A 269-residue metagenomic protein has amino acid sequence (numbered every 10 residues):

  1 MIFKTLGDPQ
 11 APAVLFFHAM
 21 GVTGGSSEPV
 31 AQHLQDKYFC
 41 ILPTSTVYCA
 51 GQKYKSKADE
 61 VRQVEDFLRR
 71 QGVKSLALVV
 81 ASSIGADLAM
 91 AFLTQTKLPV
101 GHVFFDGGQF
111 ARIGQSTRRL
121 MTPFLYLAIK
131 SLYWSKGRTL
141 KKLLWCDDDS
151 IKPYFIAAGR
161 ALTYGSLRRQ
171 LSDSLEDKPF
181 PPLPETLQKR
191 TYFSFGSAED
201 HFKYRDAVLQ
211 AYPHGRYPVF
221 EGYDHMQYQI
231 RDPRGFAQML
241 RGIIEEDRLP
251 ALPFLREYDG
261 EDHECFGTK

Functional and structural regions predicted by a protein language model:
M1-L15, D36-F39, A157-A161, R231 (+1 more regions): Alpha/beta-hydrolase fold catalytic core
K4-A50: Conserved HGGG/HGGXW glycine-rich cap/lid loop of the alpha/beta-hydrolase fold
I41-L78: Active-site loop/oxyanion-hole signature of alpha/beta-hydrolase fold enzymes
V80-A89: Gly/Ala-rich beta-loop-alpha elbow adjacent to hydrolase catalytic centers
T94-Q95, V100-K130: Flexible "cap/lid" loop of the alpha/beta hydrolase fold
Q115-S116, L132-E185: Conserved alpha/beta-hydrolase catalytic His-Asp/Glu region
S172-Q210, V219, Y228-Q229: Conserved serine/cysteine hydrolase catalytic core
Y223-A237: Catalytic histidine-centered segment of alpha/beta-hydrolase-like enzymes
